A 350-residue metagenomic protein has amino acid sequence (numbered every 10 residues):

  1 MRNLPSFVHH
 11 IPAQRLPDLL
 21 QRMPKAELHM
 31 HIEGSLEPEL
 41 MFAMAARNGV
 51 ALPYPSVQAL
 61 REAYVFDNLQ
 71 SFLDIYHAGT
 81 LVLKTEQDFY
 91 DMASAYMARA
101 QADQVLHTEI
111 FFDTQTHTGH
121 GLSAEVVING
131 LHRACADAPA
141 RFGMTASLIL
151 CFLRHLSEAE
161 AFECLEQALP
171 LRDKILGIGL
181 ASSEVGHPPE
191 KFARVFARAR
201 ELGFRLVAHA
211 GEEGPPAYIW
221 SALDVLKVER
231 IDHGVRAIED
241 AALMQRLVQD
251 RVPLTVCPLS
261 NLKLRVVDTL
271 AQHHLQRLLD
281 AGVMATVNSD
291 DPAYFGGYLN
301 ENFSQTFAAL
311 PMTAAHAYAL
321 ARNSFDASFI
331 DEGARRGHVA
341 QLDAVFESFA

Functional and structural regions predicted by a protein language model:
M1-F204, E213-Y218, V225-R230, R236-P253 (+1 more regions): Metal-cofactor-binding active-site regions of metalloenzymes
H209: Short HxH-centered metal-ligating active-site micro-motif
